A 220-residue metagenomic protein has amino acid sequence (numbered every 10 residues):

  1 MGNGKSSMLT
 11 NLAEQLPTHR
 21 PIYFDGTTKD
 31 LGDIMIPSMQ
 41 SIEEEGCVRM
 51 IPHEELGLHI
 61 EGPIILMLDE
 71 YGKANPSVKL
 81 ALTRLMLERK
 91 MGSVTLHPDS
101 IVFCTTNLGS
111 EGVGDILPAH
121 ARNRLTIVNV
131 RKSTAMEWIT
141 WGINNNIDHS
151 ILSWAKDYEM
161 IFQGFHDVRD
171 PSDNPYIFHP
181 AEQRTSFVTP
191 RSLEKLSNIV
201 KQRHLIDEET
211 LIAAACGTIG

Functional and structural regions predicted by a protein language model:
M1-L66, Y71-G220: C-terminal regulatory/interaction module of P-loop NTP-utilizing enzymes
